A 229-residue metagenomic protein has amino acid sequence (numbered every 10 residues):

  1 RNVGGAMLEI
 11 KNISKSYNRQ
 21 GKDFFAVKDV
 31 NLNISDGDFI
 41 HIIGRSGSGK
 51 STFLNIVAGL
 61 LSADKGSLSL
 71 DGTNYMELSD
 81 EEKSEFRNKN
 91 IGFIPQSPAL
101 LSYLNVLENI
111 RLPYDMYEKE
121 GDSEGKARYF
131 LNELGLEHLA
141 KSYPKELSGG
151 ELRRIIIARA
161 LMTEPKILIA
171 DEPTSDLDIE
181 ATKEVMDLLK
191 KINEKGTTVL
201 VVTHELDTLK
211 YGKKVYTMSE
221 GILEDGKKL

Functional and structural regions predicted by a protein language model:
A58: Helix-to-loop junction immediately C-terminal to a conserved catalytic motif
G66-N74: Conserved ABC transporter NBD signature motif
L104-R111: Short coil-to-helix segment of the ABC ATPase nucleotide-binding domain corresponding to the Q-loop/switch region
Y143-L147, E151: Conserved ABC ATPase signature
M162-K166: A short, proline-enriched helix->beta-strand linker immediately N-terminal to the Walker B motif in ABC-type P-loop
L168-D171: Catalytic Walker B motif of ABC-type/P-loop ATPase nucleotide-binding domains
I179-A181: Helix N-cap at the start of a conserved alpha-helix in ABC-type nucleotide-binding domains
